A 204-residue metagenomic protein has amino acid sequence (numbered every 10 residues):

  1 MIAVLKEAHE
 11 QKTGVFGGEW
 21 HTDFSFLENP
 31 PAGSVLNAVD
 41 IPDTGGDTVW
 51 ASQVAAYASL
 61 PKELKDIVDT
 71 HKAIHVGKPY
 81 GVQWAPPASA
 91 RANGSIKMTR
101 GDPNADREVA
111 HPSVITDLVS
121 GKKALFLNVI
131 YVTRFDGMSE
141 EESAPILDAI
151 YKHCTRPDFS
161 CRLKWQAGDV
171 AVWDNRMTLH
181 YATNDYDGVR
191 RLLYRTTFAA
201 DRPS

Functional and structural regions predicted by a protein language model:
M1-V170, R176-S204: Non-heme Fe(II) oxygenase catalytic core, chiefly the N-lobe of the double-stranded beta-helix
